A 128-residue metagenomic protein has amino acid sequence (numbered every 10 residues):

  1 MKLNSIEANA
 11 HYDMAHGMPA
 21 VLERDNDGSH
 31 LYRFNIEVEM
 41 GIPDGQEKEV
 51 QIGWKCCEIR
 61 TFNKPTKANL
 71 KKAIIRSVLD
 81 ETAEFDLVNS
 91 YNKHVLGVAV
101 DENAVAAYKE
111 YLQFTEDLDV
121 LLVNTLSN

Functional and structural regions predicted by a protein language model:
M1-N128: A preference for well-ordered globular domain cores that mediate specific macromolecular interactions or catalysis
